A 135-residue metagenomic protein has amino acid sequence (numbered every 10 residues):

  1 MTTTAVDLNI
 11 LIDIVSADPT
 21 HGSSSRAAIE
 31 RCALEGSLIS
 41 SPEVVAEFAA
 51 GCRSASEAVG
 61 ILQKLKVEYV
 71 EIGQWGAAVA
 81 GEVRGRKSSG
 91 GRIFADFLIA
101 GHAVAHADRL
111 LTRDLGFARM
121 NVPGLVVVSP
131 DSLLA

Functional and structural regions predicted by a protein language model:
M1-S40, A49-G60, V128, L134-A135: Short, well-structured N-terminal submotif of metal-dependent ribonuclease cores
T3, A100, V104-A135: Acidic, PIN/NYN-like endoribonuclease modules and their adjacent C-terminal/linker elements
T4, S37-S40, L65-V70, R109: Short loop->beta-strand "edge-of-pocket" segments that line small-molecule binding or catalytic clefts across diverse
L8, P42, A95-F97: Conserved glycosyltransferase catalytic-site signature
L11, V45, F117-A118: A generic structural signal for short hydrophobic patches within well-formed alpha-helices
P42, E71-G73, S129-D131: Residues at the C-termini of beta-strands that transition into short coil/loop
A46-E47, W75-V79, S132-A135: A short acidic, often aromatic-flanked loop/helix-cap motif at beta-alpha or helix-coil junctions that lines enzyme
E68-L115: Active-site neighborhoods of divalent-metal-dependent phosphate/nucleic-acid chemistry enzymes
